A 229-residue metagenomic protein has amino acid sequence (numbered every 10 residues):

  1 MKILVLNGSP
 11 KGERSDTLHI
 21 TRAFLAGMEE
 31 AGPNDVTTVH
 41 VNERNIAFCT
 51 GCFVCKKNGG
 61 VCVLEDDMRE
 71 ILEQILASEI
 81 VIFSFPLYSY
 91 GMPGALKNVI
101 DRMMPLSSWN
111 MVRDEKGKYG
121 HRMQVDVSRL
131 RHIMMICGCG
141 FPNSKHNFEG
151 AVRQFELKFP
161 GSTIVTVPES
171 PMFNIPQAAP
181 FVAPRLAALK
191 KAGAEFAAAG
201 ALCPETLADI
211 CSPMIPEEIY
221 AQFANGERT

Functional and structural regions predicted by a protein language model:
M1-M111, I175, A183-T229: N-terminal beta1-alpha1-beta2 submodule of the flavodoxin-like/Rossmannoid cofactor-binding fold
S9-K11, C139-P142, S170-F173: A short, flexible beta-alpha/helix-coil linker loop
R14, V61, K145, T166-V167: A generic secondary-structure micro-motif detector that highlights 1-2 residue hydrophobic/ambivalent hotspots embedded
G94, S144-G150, I175-Q177: A short secondary-structure junction signal
S108-S162: Short, glycine-/small-residue-rich phosphate/pyrophosphate-handling segment
S162-S170: Beta-strand-loop-alpha "switch" segments that mediate conformational coupling across diverse proteins
